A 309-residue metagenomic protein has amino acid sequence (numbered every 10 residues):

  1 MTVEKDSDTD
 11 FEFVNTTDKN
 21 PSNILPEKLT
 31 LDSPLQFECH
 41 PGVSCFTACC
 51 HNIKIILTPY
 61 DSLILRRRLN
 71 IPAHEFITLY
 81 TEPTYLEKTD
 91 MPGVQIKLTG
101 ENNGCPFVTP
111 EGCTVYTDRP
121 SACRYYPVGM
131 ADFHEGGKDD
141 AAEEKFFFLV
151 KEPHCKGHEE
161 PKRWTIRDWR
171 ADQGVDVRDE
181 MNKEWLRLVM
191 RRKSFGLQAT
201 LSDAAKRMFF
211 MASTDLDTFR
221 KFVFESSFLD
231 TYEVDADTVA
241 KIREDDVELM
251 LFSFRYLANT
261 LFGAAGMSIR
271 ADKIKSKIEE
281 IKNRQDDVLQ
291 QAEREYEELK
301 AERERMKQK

Functional and structural regions predicted by a protein language model:
T2-A48, K54-L57, D61, R67-H74 (+3 more regions): Short loop/turn segments that flank or connect secondary-structure elements
